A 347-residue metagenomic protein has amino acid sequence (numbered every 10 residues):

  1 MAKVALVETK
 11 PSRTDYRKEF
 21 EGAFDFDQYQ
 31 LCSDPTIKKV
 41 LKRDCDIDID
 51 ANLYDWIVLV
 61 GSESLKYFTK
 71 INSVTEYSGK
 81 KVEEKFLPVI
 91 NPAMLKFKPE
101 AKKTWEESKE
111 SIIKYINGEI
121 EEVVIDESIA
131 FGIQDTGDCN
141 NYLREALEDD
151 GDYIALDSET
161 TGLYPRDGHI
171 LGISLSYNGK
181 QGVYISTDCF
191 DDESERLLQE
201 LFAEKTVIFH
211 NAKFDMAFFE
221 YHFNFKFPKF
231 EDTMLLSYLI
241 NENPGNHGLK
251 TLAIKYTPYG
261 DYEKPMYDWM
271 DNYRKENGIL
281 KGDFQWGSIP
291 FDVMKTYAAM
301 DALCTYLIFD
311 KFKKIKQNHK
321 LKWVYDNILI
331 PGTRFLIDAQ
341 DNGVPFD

Functional and structural regions predicted by a protein language model:
M1-E122: A polyanion-binding, active-site-adjacent surface
L6-V7, V89, I154-D157, F230-E231: Short hydrophobic beta-strand that contains or immediately precedes a catalytic carboxylate
P11-S12, Y153-R166: Short acidic, Gly/Ser-rich segments with clustered Asp/Glu that frequently serve as metal-coordination loops in enzyme
D44-L53, E145-A146, D191-E204: Short, basic/hydrophobic alpha-helical segments
D55-E63, A155, K205-A212: Acidic beta-strand-to-loop metal/phosphate-binding motif
A93-K98, E110, I116-Q134, Y164 (+3 more regions): Active-site-proximal helix-loop-helix substrate-binding element of RNase H-like nuclease domains
D135-D152, L197-L201: A short acidic-Thr-Gly-centered motif at the start of a beta-strand
W323-D347: Extended, well-ordered alpha-helical scaffold/bundle regions in very large, multi-domain proteins
